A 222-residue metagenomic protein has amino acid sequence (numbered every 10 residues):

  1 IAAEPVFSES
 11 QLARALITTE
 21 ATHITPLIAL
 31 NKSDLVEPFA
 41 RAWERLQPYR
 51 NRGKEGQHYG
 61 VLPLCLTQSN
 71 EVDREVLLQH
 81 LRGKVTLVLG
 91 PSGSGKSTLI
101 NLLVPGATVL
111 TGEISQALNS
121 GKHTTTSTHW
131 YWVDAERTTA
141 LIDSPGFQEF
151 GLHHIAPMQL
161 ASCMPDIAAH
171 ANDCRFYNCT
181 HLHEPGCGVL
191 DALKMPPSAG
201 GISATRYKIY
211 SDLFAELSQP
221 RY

Functional and structural regions predicted by a protein language model:
I1-A2, A29-N31: Conserved beta-strand segments of the P-loop GTPase G domain that flank and frequently precede/overlap
I1-E9: N-terminal accessory targeting/assembly segments
A2-A3, V104, P145-G146: Short glycine-/small-residue-rich Rossmann-like dinucleotide-binding loops
S8, I17-L27, S33-L35, G53-K54 (+3 more regions): Helix-rich effector regions associated with P-loop NTPase G domains
Q11-R14, W43-E44: Charged helix-capping and loop-helix junction motifs
L35-S94: Canonical P-loop GTPase G-domain recognition
V85-L89, I100, Q116-G121: Short, surface-exposed loop/turn motifs that are enriched in glycine and acidic residues and include a nearby proline
S92, S97-T98, L102: Walker A/P-loop
